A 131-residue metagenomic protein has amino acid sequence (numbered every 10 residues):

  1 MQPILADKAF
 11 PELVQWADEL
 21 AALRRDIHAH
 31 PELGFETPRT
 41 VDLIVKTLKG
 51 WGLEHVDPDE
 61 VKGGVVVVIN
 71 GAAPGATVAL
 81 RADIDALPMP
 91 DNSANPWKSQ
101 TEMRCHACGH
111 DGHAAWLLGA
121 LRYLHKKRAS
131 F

Functional and structural regions predicted by a protein language model:
Q2-H106, D111, A115-F131: Acidic/His- and Gly-rich active-site-bordering loop/insert found across diverse amide/peptide-bond hydrolases
